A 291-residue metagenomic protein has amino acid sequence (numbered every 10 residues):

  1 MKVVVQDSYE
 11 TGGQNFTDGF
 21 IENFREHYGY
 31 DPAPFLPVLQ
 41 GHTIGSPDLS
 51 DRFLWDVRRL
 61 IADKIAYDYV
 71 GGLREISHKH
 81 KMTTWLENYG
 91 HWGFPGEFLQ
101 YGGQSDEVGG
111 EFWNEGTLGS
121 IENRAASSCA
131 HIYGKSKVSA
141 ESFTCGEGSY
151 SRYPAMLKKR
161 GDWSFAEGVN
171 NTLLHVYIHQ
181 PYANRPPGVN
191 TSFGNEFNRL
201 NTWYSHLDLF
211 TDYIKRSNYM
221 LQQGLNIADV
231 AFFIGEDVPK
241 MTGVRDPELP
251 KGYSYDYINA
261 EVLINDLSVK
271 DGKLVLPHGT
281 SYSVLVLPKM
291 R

Functional and structural regions predicted by a protein language model:
K2-V3, D7-R291: Carbohydrate-binding surfaces of carbohydrate-active enzymes
